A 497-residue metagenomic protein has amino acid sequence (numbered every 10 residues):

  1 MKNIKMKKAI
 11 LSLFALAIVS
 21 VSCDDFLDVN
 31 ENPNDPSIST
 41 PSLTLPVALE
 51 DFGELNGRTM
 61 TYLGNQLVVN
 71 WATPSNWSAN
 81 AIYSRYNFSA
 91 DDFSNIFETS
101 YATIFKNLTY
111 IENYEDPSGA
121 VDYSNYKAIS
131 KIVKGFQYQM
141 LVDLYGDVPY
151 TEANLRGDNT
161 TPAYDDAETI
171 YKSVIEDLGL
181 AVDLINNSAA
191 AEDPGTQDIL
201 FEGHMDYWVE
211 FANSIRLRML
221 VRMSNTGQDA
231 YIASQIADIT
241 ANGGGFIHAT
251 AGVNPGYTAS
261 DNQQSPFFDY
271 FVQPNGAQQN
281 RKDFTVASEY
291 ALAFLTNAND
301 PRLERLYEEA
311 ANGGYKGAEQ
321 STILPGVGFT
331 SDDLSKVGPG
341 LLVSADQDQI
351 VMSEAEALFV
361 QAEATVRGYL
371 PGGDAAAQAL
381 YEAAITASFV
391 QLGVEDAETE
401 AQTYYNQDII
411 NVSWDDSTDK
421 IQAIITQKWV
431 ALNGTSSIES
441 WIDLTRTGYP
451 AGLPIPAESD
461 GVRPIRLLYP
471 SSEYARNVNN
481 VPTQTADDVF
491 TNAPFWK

Functional and structural regions predicted by a protein language model:
M1-M6: N-terminal secretory signal peptides that target proteins for export/translocation
K7-S12: Sec-dependent signal peptide recognition, specifically the positively charged N-region followed immediately by
C23-N76, S84, D91, A102 (+3 more regions): Membrane-proximal, proline-rich intrinsically disordered regions
S39-S42, S75-V394, D415-I421, Q427: Structured, solvent-exposed acidic/aromatic patches
T386-K497: C-terminal functional modules
